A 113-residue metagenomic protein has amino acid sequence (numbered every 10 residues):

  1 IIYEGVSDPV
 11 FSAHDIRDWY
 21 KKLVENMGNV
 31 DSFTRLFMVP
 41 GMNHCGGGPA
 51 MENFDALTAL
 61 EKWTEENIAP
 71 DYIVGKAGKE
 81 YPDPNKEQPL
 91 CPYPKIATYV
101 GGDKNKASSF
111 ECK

Functional and structural regions predicted by a protein language model:
I1-K113: C-terminal His-loop and adjacent cap/lid subdomain of alpha/beta-hydrolase
